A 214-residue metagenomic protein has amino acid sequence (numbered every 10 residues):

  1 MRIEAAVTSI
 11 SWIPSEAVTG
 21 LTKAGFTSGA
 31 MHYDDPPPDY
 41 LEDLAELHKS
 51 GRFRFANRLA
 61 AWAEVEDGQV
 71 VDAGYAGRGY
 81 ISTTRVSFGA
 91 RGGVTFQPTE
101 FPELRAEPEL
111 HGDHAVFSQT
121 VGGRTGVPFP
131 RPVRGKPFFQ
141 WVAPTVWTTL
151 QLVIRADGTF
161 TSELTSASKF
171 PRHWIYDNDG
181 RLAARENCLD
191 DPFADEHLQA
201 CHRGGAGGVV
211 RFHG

Functional and structural regions predicted by a protein language model:
M1-G68, G74-A156: Solvent-exposed helix/loop surface patches that form functional interfaces
D72-A76, F160-T165: Short beta-strand segments that buttress and anchor functional surface loops
S168-F170: Short, small/polar residue-rich loop motifs at catalytic or cofactor-binding pockets
H173-W174: A residue-level detector for well-ordered beta-strand positions
D177: Short, acidic, Ser/Thr-enriched surface-loop or helix-capping motifs
R185-N187: Beta-strand-dense domains in secreted/periplasmic systems and polymorphic toxin scaffolds
E196-G214: Cyclic nucleotide-binding regulatory module and flanking cytosolic helices
